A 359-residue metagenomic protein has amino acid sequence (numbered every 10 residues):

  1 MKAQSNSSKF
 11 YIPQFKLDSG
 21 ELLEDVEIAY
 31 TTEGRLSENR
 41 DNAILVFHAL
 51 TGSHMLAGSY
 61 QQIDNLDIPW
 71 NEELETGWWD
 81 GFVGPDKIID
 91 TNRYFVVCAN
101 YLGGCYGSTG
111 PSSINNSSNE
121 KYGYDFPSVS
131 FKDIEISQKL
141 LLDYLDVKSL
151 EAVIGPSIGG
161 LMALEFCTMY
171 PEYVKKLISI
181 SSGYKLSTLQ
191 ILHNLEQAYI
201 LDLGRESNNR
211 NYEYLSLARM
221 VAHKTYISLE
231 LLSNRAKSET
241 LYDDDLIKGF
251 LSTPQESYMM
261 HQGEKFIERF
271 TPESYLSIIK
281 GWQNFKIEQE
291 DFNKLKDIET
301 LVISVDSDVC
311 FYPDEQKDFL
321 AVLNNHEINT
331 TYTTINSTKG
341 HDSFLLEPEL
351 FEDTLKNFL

Functional and structural regions predicted by a protein language model:
T31, R35, R40-G107, P111-S112: N-terminal cap/lid subdomain of alpha/beta-hydrolase-fold enzymes
K121, D125, K132-A152: Conserved acidic catalytic loop of the alpha/beta-hydrolase fold
S149-T188: Conserved hydrolase catalytic core segment
Y173, I178-K265: Alpha/beta-hydrolase-fold enzymes
H261-Q262, S274-F292: Active-site nucleophile elbow and catalytic-triad environment of alpha/beta-hydrolase enzymes
V302-S304: Short beta-strand/loop motif that positions the catalytic acidic residue of the alpha/beta-hydrolase fold
V309-E315: Conserved alpha/beta-hydrolase "acid-adjacent" motif
N324-L359: Catalytic active-site module of serine/aspartate enzymes centered on a nucleophile-bearing elbow/loop
